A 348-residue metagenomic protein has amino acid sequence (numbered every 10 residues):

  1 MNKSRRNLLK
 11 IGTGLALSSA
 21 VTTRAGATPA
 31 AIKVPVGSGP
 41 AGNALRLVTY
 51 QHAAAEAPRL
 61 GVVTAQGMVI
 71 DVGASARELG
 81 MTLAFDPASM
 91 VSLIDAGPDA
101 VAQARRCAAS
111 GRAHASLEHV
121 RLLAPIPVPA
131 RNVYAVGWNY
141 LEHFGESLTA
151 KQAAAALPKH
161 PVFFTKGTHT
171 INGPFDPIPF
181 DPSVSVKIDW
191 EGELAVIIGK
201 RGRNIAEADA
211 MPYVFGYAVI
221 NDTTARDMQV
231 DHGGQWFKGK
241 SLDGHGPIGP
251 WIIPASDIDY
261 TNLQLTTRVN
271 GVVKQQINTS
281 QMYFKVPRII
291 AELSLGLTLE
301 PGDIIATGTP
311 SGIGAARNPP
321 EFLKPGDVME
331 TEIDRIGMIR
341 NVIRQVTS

Functional and structural regions predicted by a protein language model:
M1-S19: N-terminal secretory signal peptides and thylakoid transit peptides that target proteins across membranes
R5, G12, G26-L157, P161: N-terminal non-catalytic cap/leader segment that marks the start of a structured domain
A31-I32, V36-G37, H143, P179 (+1 more regions): Catalytic-pocket segment enriched in acidic/His residues
V34-S38, V48-T49, L123-P125, K151-A154 (+4 more regions): A generic local secondary-structure boundary/capping motif
A124-I126, N132, V186-I188, A291 (+2 more regions): Residue "hotspots" at secondary-structure boundaries inside conserved domains
P158-F175: A gly/proline- and charged-residue-enriched helix-loop-helix capping module
I198, A206-I220: RNA pseudouridine synthases
